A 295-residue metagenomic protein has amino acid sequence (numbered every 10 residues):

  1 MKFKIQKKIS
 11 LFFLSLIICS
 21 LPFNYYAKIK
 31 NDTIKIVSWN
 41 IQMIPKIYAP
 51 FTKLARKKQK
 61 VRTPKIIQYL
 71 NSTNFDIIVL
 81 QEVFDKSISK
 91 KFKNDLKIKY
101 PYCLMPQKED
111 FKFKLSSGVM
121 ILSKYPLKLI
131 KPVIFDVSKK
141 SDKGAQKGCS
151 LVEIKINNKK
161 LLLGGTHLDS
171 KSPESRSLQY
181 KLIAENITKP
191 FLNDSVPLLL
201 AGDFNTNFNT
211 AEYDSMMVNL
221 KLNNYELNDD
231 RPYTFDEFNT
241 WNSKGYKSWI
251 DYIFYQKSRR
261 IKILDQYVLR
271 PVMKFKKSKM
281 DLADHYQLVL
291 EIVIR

Functional and structural regions predicted by a protein language model:
K2-F13, S20-D95, F111-L115, R295: N-terminal, active-site-proximal structural segment of metallo-dependent hydrolase catalytic domains
D32-K35, L115-G118, A145-S150, K159 (+2 more regions): Residues that flank catalytic or metal-binding motifs in active/ligand-binding sites
I34-I41, I66-K90, L122, V152 (+4 more regions): Active-site beta-strand/loop signature of hydrolases that rely on acidic residues for catalysis
Q42-A49, L129, L161-T166: Short, basic/glycine-rich phosphate-binding loops at helix/coil junctions that contact nucleotide phosphates
F51-A55, F135-S141, T166-E174: Surface-exposed cleft-lining segments at the edges of enzyme active sites
K57-K58, E174-T188: Alpha-helical scaffold elements lining the catalytic groove of polysaccharide deacetylases
I77, Q81-G164, D265-V268: Structured beta-strand-rich core segments of catalytic domains in phosphoester-bond hydrolases
E174, T188-L198, T206-R295: Metal-dependent phosphoester-hydrolase catalytic domains
